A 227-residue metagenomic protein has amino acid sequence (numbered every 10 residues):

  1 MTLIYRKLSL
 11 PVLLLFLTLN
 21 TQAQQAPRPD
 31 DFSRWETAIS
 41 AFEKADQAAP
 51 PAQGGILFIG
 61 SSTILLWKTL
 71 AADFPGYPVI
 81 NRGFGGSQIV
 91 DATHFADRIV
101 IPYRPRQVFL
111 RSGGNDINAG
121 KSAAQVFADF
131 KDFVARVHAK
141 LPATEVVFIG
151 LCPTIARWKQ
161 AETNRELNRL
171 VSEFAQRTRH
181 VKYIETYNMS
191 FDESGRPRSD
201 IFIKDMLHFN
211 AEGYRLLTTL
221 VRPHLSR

Functional and structural regions predicted by a protein language model:
M1-F58, I64, K68, A72-D73 (+1 more regions): N-terminal secretory targeting modules
L13-L15, P153-R227: Catalytic His-Asp segment of secreted/periplasmic serine-dependent ester chemistry enzymes
A45, F95-P102, R136-V137, H224: A generic secondary-structure signal
A49, R98, N115, K131-R136 (+2 more regions): Extracellular glycan-modifying ectodomains
A49-A52, D73-F74, I101-Y103, A139-L141 (+1 more regions): Extracellular/periplasmic catalytic domains that process cell-envelope and extracellular macromolecules
I56-I59, V79-G83, Q107-S112, E145-G150 (+2 more regions): Structural recognition of the beta-strand scaffold that forms the well-ordered cores of secreted hydrolase catalytic
I64-I80, I89-F127, V147, L151-I155: Oxyanion-hole/transition-state-stabilizing segment in secreted/luminal serine hydrolases and related acyltransferases
A123-F133, T163-N168: Charged helix-capping and loop-helix junction motifs
